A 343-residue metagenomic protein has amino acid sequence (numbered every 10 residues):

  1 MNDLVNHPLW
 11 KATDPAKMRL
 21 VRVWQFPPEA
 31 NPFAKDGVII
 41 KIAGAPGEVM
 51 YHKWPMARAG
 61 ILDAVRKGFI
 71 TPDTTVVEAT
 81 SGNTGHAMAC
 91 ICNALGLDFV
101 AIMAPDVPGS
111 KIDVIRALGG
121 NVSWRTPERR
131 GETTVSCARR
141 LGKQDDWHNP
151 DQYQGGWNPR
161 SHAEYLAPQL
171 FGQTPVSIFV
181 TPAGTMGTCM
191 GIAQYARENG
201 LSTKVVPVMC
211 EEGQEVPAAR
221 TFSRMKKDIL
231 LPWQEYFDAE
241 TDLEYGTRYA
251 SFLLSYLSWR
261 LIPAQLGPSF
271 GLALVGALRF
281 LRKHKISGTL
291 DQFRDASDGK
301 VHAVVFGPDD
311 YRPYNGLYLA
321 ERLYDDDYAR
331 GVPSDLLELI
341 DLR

Functional and structural regions predicted by a protein language model:
M1-R343: PLP-dependent amino-acid enzyme catalytic core
